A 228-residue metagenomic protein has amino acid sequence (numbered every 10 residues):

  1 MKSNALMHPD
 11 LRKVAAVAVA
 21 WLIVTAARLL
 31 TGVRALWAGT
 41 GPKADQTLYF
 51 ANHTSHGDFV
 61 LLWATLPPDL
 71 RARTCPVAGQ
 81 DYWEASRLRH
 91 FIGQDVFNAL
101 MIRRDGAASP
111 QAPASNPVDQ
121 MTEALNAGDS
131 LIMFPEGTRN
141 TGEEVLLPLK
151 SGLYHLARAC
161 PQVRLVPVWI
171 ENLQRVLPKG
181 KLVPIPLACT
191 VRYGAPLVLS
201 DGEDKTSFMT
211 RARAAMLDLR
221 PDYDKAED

Functional and structural regions predicted by a protein language model:
M1-V14, Q80: Compositionally biased, charge-rich terminal segments
P9-T31, H90, Q94, N98: Short hydrophobic helices that act as membrane-entry/anchoring signals
A16, I23-S55: Helix-to-loop junction immediately C-terminal to a conserved catalytic motif
V33, A72-T74, F97, D129 (+1 more regions): A structural micro-motif
G41, P113-L146, T190-A226: N-terminal/domain-start segments enriched in small and hydrophobic, helix-friendly residues, covering either
K43-A108: Catalytic core of membrane glycerolipid acyltransferases/transacylases, capturing the structured, soluble-facing
Q46-L48, G128-F134, V166: Residue-level preference for the first positions of well-ordered beta-strands
F91, S130, T141-D204: A cross-family acyltransferase "interaction/gating" segment
